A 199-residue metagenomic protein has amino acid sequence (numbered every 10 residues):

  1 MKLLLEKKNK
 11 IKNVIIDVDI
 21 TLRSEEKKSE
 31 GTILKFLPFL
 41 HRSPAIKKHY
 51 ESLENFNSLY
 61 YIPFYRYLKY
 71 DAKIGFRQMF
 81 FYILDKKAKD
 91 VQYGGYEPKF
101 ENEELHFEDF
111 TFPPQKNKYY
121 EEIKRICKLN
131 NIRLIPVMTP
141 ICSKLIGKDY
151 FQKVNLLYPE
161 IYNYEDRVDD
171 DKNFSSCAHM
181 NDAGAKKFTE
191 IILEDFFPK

Functional and structural regions predicted by a protein language model:
M1-K35: Conserved SGNH/GDSL esterase-like catalytic core that processes O-acyl groups on lipids and polysaccharides
E6, K128-L129, L193, F197-P198: Sec-exported extracytoplasmic/periplasmic mature domains
I15, R133-I135: A structural signal for isolated positions on well-ordered beta-strands in alpha/beta enzyme cores
V18, K27-N130: Secreted/periplasmic serine-hydrolase-like ester/acetyl group-modifying domain
D19-R23, P140-S143, R167-V168: Short, solvent-exposed loop/turn segments at secondary-structure junctions
L22-K28, L145-G147, D171-N173: Extracytoplasmic/secreted cell-surface and envelope-processing proteins
F112-P114, P140-G147: Acidic-and-aromatic substrate-binding clefts and catalytic sites of carbohydrate-active enzymes
K148-K199: C-terminal regions of proteins
